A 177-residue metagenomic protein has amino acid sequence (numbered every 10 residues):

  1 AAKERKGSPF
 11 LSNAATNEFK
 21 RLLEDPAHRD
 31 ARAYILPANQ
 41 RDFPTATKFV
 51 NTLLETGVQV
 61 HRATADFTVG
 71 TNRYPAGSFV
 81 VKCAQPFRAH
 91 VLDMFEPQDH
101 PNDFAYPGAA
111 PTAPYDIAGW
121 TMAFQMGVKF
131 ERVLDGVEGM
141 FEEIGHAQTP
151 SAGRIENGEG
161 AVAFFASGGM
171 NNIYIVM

Functional and structural regions predicted by a protein language model:
A1-M177: Intrinsic-disorder/low-complexity accessory segments
